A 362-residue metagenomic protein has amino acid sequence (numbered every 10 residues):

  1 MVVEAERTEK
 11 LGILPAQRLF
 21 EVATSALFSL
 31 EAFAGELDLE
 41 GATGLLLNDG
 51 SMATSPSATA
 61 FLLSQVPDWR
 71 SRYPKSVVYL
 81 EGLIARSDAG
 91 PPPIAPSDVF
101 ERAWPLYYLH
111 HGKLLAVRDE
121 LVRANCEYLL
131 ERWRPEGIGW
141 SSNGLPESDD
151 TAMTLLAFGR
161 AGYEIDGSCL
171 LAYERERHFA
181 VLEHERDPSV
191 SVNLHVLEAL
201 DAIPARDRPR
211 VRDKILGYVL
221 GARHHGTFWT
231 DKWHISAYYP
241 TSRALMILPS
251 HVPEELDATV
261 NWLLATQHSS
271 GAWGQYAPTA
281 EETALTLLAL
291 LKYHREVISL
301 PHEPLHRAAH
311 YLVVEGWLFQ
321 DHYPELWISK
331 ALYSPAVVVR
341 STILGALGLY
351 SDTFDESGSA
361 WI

Functional and structural regions predicted by a protein language model:
M1-E31, N48-K75, P91-E120, I138-I165 (+4 more regions): An alpha-helical repeat/solenoid feature that recognizes helix-turn-helix modules
L30-G44: Edge strands and adjacent loops of beta-rich recognition modules
A34-L37, I165-Y173: Helix-turn-helix repeat elements of alpha-solenoid scaffolds
A360-W361: Intrinsic disorder at enzyme termini
